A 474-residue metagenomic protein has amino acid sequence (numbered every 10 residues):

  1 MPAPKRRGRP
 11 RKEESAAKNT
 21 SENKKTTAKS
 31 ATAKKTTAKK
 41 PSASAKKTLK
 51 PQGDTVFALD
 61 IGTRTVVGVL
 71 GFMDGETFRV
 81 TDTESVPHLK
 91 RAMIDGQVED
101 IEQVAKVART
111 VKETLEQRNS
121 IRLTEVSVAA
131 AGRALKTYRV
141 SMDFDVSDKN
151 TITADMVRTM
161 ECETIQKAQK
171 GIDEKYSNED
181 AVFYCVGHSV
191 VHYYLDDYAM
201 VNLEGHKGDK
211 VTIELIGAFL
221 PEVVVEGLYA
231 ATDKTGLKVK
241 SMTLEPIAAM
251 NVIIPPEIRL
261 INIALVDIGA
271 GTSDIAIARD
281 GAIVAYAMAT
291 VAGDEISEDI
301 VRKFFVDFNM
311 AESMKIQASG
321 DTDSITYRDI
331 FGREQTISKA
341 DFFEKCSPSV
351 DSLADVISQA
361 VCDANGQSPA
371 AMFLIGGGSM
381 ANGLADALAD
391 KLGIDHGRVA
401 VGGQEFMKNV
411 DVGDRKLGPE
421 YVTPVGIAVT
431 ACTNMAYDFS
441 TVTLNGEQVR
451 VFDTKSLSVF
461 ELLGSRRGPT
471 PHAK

Functional and structural regions predicted by a protein language model:
P2-T65, V69-I263, A318-I325, D329-G332 (+6 more regions): Nucleotide/phosphate-binding catalytic cleft detector across ATP-hydrolyzing and phosphate-transferring enzymes
L59, G68, V128, T232 (+5 more regions): Residue-level signature of catalytic and energy-coupling elements of molecular machines, predominantly ATP/GTP-dependent
L59-T65, A130-A131, L265-T272, A278-G281 (+3 more regions): A short acidic Gly-Thr/Ser loop motif
V128-R133, A370-M380, V401-E405: Glycine-rich beta-strand-to-loop/alpha-helix junction loops that act as flexible
A154, K391-T423: Conserved phosphate-binding/catalytic loops in two-lobed NTP-binding clefts
N251-T322: Acidic, glycine-rich loop-and-beta core segments that form the ion-binding/anion-interacting portion of active sites
G269-R279, P419-T454: Extended, charge-rich low-complexity interaction segments
V284-A285, E298, S338-F342, A370 (+1 more regions): Short beta-alpha connecting loops at secondary-structure transitions that line or flank enzyme active sites
